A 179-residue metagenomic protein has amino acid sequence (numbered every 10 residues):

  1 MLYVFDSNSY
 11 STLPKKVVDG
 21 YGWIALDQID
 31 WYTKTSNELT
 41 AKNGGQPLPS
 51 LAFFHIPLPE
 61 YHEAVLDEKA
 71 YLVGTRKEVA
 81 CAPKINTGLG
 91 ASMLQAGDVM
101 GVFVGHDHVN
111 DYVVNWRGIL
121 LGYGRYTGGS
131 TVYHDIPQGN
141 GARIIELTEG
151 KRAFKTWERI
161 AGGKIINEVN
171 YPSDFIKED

Functional and structural regions predicted by a protein language model:
M1-S9, F53, L120-Y126: Active-site-proximal beta-strand elements of phosphoester/diester hydrolases
M1-V4, K16-D111: His/acidic metal-ligating clusters that form di-metal
F5, Y10, F53-F54, F103 (+2 more regions): Phenylalanine-focused residue identity feature
N8-Y10, P57-P59, Y126-G129, G150: Short, solvent-exposed loop/turn segments at secondary-structure junctions
S11, L72-I85, V132-R143: Short, surface-exposed, charge-dense and proline/glycine-enriched linear segments
T12-K16, W157: Divalent cation-coordinating acidic motifs and surrounding scaffolds that mediate Ca2+/Mg2+/Mn2+/Zn2+-dependent binding
L89-A96, N110-D179: Binuclear metal-dependent phosphoesterase catalytic core
